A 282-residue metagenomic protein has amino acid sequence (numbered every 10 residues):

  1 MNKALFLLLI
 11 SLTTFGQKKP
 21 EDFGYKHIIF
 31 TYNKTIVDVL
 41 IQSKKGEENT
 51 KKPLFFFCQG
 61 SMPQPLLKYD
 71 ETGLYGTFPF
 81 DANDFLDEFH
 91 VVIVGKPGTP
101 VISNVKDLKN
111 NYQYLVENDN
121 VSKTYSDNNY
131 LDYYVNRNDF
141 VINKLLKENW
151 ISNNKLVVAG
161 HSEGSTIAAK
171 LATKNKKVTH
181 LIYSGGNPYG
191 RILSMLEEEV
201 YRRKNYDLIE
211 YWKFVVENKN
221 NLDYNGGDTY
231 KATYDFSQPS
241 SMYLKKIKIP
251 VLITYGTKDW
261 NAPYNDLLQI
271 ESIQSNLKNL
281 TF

Functional and structural regions predicted by a protein language model:
Q17-T50: N-terminal cap/lid segment of alpha/beta-hydrolase-fold proteins
G46-E88, P100-V105: Short, surface-exposed "cap/lid" segments of acyl-processing enzymes
D107-N149: Alpha/beta-hydrolase active-site loop
W150-H161: Alpha/beta-hydrolase fold nucleophile elbow
T173-L222: Hydrolase active-site cap/lid region
I247, I253-Y255: Short beta-strand/loop motif that positions the catalytic acidic residue of the alpha/beta-hydrolase fold
W260-D266: Conserved alpha/beta-hydrolase "acid-adjacent" motif
Q274-F282: Catalytic histidine neighborhood in serine/cysteine hydrolases with alpha/beta-hydrolase-type architecture
